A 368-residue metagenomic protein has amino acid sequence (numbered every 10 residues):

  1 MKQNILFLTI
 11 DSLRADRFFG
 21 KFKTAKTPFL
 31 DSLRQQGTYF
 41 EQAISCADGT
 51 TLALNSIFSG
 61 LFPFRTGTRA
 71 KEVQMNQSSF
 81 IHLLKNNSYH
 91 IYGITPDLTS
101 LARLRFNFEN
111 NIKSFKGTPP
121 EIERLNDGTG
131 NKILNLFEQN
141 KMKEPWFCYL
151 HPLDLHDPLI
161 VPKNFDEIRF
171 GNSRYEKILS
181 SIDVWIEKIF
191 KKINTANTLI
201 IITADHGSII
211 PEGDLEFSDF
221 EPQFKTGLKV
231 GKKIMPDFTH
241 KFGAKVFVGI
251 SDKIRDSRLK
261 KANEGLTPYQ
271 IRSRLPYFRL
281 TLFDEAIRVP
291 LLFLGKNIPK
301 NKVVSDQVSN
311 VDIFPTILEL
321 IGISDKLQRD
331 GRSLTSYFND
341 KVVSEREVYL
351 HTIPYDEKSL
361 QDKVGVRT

Functional and structural regions predicted by a protein language model:
M1-T368: Catalytic domains that recognize anionic headgroups
